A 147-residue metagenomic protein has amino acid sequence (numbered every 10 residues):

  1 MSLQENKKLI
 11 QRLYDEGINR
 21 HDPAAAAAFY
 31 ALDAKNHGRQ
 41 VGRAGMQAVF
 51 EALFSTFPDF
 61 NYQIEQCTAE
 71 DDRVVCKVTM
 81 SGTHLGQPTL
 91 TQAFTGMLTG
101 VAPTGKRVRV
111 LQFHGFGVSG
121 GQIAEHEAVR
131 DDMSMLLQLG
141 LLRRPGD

Functional and structural regions predicted by a protein language model:
M1-D147: C-terminal and inter-domain tail/linker signature
